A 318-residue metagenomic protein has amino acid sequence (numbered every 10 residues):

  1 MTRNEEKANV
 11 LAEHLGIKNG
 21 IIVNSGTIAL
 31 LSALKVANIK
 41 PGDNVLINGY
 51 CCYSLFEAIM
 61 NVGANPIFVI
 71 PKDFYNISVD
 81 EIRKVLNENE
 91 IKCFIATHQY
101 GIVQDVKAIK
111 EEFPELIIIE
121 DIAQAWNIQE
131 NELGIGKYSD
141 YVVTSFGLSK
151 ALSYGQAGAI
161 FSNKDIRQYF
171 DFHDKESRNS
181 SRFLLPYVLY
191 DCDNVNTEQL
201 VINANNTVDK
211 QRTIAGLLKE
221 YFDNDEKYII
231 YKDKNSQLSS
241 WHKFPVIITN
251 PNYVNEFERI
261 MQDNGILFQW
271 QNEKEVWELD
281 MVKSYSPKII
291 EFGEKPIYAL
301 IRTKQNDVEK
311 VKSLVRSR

Functional and structural regions predicted by a protein language model:
M1-T2, L116, A299: N-terminal "arm"/small-domain region of PLP-dependent enzymes with the aminotransferase-like
N4-N44, L55-N61, F68: Phosphate-binding glycine-rich loop
A8-N9, H14-K18, F94-A96, R167-R318: PLP-dependent aminotransferase class I/II
N65-F74: Short beta-strand->loop structural element characteristic of the AMP-binding/adenylate-forming
F74-Y154, I160-R167: Active-site phosphate-binding strand-loop segment of PLP-dependent enzymes
